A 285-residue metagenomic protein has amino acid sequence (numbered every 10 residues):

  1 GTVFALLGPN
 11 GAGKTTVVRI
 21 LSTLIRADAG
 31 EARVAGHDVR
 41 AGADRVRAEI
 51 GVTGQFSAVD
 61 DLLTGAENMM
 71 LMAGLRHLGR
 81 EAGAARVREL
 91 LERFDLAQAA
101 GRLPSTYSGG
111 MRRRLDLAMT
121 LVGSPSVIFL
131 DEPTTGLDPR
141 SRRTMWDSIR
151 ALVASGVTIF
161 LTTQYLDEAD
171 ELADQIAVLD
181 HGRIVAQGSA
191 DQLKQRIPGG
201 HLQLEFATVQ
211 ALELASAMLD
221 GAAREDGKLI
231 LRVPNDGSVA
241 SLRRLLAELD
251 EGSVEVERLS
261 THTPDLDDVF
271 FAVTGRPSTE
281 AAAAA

Functional and structural regions predicted by a protein language model:
P9-G13: Walker A (P-loop) phosphate-binding loop of ABC-type ATPase nucleotide-binding domains
G30-A41, V46: Conserved ABC transporter NBD signature motif
M70, G74, E81-A99: Conserved ABC ATPase "signature" region
S124: Conserved catalytic motifs of ABC-family nucleotide-binding domains
I128-D131: Catalytic Walker B motif of ABC-type/P-loop ATPase nucleotide-binding domains
W146-N235: ABC transporter nucleotide-binding domain
